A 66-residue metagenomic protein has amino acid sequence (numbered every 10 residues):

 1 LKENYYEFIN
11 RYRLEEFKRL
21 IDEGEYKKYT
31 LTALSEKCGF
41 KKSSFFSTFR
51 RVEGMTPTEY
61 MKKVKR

Functional and structural regions predicted by a protein language model:
L1-R66: Cytosolic nucleotide-binding catalytic cores of signal-transduction proteins
